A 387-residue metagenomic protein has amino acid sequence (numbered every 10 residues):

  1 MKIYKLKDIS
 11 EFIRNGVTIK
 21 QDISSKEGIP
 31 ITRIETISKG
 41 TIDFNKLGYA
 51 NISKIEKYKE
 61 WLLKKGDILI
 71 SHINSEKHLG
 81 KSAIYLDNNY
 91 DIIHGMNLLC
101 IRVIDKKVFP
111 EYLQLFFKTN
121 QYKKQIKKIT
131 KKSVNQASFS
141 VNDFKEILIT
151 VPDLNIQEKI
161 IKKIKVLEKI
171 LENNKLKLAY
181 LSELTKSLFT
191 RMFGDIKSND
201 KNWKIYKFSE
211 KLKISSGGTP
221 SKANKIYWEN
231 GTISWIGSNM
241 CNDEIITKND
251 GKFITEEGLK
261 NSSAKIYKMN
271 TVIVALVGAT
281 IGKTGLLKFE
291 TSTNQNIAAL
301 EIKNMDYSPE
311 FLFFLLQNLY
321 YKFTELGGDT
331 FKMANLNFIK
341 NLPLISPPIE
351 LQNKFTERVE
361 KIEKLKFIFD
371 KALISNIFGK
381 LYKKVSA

Functional and structural regions predicted by a protein language model:
M1-G16, E146-I161, K177-S187, R191-T219 (+3 more regions): Non-catalytic DNA-recognition/assembly elements of restriction-modification systems
K7-D22, E35-I68, S209-K225, N239-M269: Sequence-specific dsDNA recognition surfaces
I19, Y90-L99, V108-E111, K131-N155 (+3 more regions): A short glycine-rich beta-alpha junction/loop motif
I19-E27, K128-T130, K201-K204, S221-W228 (+1 more regions): Short coil/turn segments at secondary-structure boundaries
R33-I34, I55-K118, G237-S238, G251-Q317 (+1 more regions): A short beta-sheet element
Y122-K127, F323: Periplasmic-binding protein-like
K131, E172, L326: Active-site region of PLP-dependent enzymes
L167-I170: Hydrophobic alpha-helical bundles that form the membrane domains of multi-pass transporters
